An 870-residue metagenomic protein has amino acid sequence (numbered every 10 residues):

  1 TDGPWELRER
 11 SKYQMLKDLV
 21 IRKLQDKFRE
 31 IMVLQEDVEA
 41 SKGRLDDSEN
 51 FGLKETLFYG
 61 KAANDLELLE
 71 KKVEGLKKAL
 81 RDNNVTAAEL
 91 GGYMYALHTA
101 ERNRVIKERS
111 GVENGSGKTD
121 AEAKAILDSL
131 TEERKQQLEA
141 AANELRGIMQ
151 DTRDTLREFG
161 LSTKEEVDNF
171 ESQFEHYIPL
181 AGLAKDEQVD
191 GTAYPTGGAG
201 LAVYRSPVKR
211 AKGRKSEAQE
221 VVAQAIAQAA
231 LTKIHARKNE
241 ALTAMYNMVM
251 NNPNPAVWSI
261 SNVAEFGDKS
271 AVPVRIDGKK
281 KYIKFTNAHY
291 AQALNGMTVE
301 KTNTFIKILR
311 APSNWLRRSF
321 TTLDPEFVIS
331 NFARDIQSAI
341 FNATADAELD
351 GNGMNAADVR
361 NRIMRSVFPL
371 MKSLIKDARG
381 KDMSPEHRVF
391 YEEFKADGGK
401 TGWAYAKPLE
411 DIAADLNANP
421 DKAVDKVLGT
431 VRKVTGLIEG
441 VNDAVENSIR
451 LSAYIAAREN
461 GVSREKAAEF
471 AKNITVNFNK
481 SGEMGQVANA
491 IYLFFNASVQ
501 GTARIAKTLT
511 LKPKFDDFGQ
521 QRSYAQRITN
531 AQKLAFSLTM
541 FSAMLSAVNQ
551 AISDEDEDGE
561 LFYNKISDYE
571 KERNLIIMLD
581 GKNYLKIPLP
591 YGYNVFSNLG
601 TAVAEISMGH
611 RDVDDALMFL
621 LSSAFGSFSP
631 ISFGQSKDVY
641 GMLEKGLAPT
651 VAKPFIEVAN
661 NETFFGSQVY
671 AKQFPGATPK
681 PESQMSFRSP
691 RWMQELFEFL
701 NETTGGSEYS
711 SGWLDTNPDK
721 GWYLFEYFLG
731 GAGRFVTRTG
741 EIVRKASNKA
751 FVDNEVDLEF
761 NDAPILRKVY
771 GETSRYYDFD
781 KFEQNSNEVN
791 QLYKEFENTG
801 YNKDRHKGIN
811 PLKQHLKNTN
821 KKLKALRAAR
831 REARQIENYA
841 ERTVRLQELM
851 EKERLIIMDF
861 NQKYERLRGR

Functional and structural regions predicted by a protein language model:
T1-Q150, S172, I178-L180, A184 (+1 more regions): Low-complexity, small/polar and acidic-rich linker and loop segments
V85, L90-I126, A141, L145-T155 (+17 more regions): Hydrophobic, often aromatic-rich secondary-structure segments at membrane interfaces
R157-Q188, R870: Charge-rich, acidic-biased intrinsically disordered regions
T163, Q188-R210: Interdomain/boundary linker segments immediately adjacent to catalytic/signaling cores
K238: Residues that scaffold, gate, or flank divalent-cation-dependent active/transport sites
N660, F664-R870: Hydrophobic alpha-helical segments
